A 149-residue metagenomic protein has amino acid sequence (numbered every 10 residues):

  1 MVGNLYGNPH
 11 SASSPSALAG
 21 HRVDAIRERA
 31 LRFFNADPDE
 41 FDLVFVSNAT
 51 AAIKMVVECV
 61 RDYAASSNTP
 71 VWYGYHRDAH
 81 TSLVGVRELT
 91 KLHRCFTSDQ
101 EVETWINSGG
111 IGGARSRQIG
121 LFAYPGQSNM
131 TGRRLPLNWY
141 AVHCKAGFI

Functional and structural regions predicted by a protein language model:
M1-I149: Pyridoxal 5′-phosphate
